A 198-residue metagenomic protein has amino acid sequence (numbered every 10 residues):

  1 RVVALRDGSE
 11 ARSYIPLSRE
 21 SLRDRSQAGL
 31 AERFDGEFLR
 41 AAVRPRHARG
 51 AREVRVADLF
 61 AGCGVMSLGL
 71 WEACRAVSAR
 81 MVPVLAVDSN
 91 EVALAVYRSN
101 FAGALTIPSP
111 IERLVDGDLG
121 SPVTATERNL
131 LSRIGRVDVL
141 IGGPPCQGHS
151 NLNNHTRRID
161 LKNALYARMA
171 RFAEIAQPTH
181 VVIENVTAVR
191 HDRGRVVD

Functional and structural regions predicted by a protein language model:
R1-G8: N-terminal accessory interaction module
G8, S13-D198: Conserved active-site and SAM-binding loop architecture of S-adenosyl-L-methionine-dependent nucleic-acid
